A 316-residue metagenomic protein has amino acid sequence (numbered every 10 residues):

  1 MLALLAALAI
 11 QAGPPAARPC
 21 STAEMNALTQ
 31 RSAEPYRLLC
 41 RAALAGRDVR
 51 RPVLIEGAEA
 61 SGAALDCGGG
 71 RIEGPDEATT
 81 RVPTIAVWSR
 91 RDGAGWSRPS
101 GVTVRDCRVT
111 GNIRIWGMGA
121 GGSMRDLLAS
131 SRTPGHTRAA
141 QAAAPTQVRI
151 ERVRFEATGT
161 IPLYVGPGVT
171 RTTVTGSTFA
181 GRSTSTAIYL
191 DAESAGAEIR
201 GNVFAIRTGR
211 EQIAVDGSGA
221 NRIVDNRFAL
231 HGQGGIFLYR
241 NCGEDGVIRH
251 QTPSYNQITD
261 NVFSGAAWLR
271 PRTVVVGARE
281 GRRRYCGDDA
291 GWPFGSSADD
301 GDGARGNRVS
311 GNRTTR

Functional and structural regions predicted by a protein language model:
L2-I10: Sec-dependent N-terminal signal peptides
I10-R316: Extracellular parallel beta-helix/beta-solenoid repeat domains
